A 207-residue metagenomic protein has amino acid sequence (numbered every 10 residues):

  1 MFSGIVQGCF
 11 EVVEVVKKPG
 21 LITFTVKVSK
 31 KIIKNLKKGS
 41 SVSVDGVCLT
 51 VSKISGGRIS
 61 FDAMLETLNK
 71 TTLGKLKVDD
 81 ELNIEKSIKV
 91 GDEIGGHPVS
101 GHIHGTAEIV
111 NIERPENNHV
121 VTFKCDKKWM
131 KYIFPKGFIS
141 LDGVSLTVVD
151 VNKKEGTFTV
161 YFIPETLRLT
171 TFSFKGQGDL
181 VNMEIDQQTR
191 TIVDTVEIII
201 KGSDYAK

Functional and structural regions predicted by a protein language model:
M1-K207: Conserved loop->alpha-helix
